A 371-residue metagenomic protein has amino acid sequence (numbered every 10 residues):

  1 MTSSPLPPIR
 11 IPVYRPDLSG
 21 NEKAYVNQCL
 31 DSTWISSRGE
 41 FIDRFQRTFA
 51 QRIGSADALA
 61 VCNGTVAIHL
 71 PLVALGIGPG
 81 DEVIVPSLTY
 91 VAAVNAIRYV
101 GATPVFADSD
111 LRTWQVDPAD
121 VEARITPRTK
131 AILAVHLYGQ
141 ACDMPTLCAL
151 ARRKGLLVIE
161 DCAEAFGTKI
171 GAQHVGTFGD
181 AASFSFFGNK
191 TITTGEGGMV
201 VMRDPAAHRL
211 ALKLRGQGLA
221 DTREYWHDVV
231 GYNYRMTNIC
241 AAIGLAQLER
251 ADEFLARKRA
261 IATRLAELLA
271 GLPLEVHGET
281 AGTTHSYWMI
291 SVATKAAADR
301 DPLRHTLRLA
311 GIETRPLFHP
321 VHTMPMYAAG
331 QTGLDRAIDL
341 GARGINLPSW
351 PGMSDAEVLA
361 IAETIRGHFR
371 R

Functional and structural regions predicted by a protein language model:
M1-I35, P348: N-terminal "arm"/small-domain region of PLP-dependent enzymes with the aminotransferase-like
I35-E82, A96-V100, F106-D108, Q173: Phosphate-binding glycine-rich loop
D43-R47, R52-L59, A119, A123 (+4 more regions): PLP-dependent aminotransferase class I/II
L59, I84, V105, V158-I159 (+3 more regions): Structural detector of well-ordered beta-strand residues that form the stable sheet scaffold of enzyme domains
A67, T89, P348: Conserved SAM-binding loop
V73-L137, A141-C162, K169: PLP-dependent aminotransferase-like
E160-T194, R223-D228: Conserved active-site segment immediately N-terminal to the catalytic lysine that forms the internal aldimine
T177-R215, N238-A241: Active-site PLP attachment segment
